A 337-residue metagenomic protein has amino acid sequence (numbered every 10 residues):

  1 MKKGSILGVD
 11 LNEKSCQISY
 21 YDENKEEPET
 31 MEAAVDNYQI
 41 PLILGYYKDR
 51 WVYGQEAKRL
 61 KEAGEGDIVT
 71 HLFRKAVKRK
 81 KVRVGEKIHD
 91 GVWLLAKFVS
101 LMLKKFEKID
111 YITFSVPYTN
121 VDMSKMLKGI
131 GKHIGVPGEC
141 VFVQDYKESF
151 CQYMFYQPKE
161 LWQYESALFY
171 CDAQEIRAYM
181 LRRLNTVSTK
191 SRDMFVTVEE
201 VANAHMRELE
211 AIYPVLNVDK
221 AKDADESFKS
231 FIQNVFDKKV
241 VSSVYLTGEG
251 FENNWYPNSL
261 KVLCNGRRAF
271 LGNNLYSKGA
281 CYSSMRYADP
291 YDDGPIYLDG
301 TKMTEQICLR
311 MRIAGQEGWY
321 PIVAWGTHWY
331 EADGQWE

Functional and structural regions predicted by a protein language model:
M1-E29, H71-L168, N265-G266, A314-E337: Nucleotide/phosphate-binding catalytic cleft detector across ATP-hydrolyzing and phosphate-transferring enzymes
G8-S15, E160-R177, L181-N185, G248-F251 (+1 more regions): A short acidic Gly-Thr/Ser loop motif
Y20-E26, G45-W51, L181-V187, A314-G315: Short acidic-glycine loop/turn motifs at beta-strand connectors
M31-P117, V201-N234, V241: Conserved phosphate-binding loops in N-terminal lobes of ATP-dependent enzymes of the actin/Hsp70/sugar-kinase
I112-K125, F228-L260, R268, G272-N273: Glycine-rich phosphate-binding loops at beta-strand->alpha-helix junctions
G129-E226: Small-residue (GG/TT-enriched) beta-loop-alpha framework at ligand/catalytic clefts
N274-A280: Repeat-based blade/solenoid architectures
Y282-E337: Acidic, glycine/GT-rich loop-and beta-edge segments that sit at the periphery of enzyme/chaperone cores
